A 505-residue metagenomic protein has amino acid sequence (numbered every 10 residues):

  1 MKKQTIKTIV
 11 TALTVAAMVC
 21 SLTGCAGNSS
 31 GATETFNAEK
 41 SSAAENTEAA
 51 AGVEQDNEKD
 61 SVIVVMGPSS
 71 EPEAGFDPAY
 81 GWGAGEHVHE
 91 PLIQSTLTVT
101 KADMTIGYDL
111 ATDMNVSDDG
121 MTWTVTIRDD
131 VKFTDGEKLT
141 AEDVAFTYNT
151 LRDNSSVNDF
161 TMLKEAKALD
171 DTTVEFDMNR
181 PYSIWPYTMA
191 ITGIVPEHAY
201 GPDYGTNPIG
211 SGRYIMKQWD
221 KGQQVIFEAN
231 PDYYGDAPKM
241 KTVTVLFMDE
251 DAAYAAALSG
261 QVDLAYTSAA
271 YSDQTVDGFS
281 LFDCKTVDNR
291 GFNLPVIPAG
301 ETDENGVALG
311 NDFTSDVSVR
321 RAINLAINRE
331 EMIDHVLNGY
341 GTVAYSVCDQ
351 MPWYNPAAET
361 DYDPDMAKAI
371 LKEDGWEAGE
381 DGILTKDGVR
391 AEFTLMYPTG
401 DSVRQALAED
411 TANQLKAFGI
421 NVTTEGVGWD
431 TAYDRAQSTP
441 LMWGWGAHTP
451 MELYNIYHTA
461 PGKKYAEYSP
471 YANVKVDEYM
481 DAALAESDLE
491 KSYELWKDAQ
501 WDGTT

Functional and structural regions predicted by a protein language model:
V64-M66, G136, L258, L264-T267 (+4 more regions): Periplasmic binding protein-like
V65-V116, I209: N-terminal lobe/hinge region of extracytoplasmic solute-binding protein
K101-T105, P181, Y187-P238, T242 (+4 more regions): Gly/Pro-rich hinge or "lid" segments in bacterial periplasmic/extracellular proteins
T112-N154, E175, D312-F313: Aromatic- and charge-enriched surface segment that lines or borders ligand/interaction sites
N115, D119, N158-A199: Surface-exposed binding/hinge segments that line and control ligand-binding clefts or catalytic entry sites
P231-T275, N421-T423: Ligand-site clamp/hinge motif
F313-D410, D498: Append "and occasionally in soluble cytosolic enzymes with long acidic Gly/Pro-rich linkers
S318-R321, I333, T423-T431, N455-T505: Extracytoplasmic/peripheral linker and loop segments enriched in polar/acidic and small residues with frequent Thr/Pro
